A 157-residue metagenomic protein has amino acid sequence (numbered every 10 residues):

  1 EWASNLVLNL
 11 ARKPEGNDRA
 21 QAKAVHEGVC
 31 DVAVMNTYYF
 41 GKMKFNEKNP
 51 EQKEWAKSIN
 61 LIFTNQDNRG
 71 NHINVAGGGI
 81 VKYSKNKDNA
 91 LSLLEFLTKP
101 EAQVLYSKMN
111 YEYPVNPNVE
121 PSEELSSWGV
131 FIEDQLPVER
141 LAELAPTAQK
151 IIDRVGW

Functional and structural regions predicted by a protein language model:
E1-I62: Ligand-binding pocket segment of bilobal, Venus flytrap-like solute-binding proteins
S4, R19, K23, E27 (+4 more regions): Solvent-exposed, polar/charged alpha-helical surfaces in well-ordered, non-transmembrane soluble domains, broadly
L8-A11, H26, C30, F45-K48 (+4 more regions): Sec-exported extracytoplasmic/periplasmic mature domains
G16-R19, V34, Y83-D88, P100 (+1 more regions): Soluble non-cytosolic domains of exported or imported proteins
Q21-A22, D67-N71, L141: A short acidic, often aromatic-flanked loop/helix-cap motif at beta-alpha or helix-coil junctions that lines enzyme
K53-S84: Flexible, solvent-exposed loop/hinge segments that line or gate ligand/substrate-binding clefts
A76-Q135: Mature extracytoplasmic/periplasmic domains
E120-W157: Extracellular/periplasmic bilobal clamshell ligand-binding domains
